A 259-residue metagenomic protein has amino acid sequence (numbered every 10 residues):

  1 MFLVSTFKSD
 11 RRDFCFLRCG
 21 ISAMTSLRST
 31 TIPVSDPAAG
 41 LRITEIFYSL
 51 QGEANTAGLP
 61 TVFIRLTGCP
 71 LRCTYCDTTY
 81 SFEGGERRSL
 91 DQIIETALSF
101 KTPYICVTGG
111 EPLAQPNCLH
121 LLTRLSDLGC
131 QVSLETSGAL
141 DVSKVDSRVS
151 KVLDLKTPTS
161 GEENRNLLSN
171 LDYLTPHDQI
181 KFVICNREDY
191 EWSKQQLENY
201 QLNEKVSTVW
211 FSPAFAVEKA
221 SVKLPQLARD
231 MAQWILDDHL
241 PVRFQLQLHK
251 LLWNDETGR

Functional and structural regions predicted by a protein language model:
M1, P60, G84, K181-I184 (+1 more regions): Short N-terminal micro-motifs specific to bacterial/archaeal maturation and metal-cluster initiation sites
F2-T67, L71-Y75, L236-R243, N254: Flexible, acidic/Gly-rich N-terminal and inter-domain linker regions that tether and position cofactor-handling modules
R28, D36, L41-T44, Y48 (+3 more regions): Conserved Radical SAM active-site core
I46-S49, N55, V62, T79-S81 (+4 more regions): Residue-level preference for alpha-helix termini and adjacent loops
L113-R259: Conserved AdoMet/S-adenosylmethionine-binding subsite of the radical SAM
